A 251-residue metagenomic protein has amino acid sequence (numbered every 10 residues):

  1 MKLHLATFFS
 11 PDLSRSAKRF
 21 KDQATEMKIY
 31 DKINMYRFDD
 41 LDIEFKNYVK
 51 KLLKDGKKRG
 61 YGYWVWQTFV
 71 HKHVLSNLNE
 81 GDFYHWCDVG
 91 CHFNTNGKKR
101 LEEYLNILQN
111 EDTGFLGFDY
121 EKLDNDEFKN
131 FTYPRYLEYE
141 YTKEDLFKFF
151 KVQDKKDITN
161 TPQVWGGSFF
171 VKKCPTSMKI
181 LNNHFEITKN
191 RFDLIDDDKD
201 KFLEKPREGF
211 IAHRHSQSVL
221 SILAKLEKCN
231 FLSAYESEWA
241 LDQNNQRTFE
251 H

Functional and structural regions predicted by a protein language model:
M1-H251: Glycosyltransferase catalytic domains, chiefly GT-A lineage
